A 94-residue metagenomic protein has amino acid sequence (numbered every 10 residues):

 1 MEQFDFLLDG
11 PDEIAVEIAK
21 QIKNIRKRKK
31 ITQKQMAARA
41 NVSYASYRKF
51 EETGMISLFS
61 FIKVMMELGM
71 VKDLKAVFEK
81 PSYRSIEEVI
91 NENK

Functional and structural regions predicted by a protein language model:
Q3-K27, V77: A short, Lys/Arg-rich alpha-helix, primarily the initiator
K20-M36, K94: Short basic helix-loop element that most often maps to the first helix and adjoining turn of HTH DNA-binding modules
I22, Q33, Y44, L58-F61: Helix-turn-helix DNA-binding elements, focusing on the entry/boundary residues of the two helices that contact DNA
K30-R48: Short alpha-helical DNA-recognition segment
T53-M66: Short, basic-rich loop-to-helix N-cap that marks the start of a DNA-contacting helix
K75-K94: Short, charged recognition helix plus adjacent turn of helix-turn-helix-like nucleic-acid-binding domains
